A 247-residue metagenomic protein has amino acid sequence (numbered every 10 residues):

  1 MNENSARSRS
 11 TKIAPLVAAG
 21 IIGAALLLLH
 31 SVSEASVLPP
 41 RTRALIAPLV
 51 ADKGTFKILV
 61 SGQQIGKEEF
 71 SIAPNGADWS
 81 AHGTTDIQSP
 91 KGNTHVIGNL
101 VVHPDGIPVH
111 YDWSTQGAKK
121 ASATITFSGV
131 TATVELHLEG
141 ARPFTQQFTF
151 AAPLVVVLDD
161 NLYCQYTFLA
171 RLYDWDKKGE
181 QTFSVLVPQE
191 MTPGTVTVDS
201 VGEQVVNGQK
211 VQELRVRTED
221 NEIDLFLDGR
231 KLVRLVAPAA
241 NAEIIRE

Functional and structural regions predicted by a protein language model:
A6-A18: N-terminal Sec-pathway targeting helices
A18-L28: Bacterial N-terminal signal peptides
A35-A51, I65, A118-V211: Solvent-exposed helix/loop surface patches that form functional interfaces
P48-V60: A short, Trp-centered hydrophobic/proline-enriched beta-strand micro-motif
A51-D52, H95-V96, V198, E219-N221: Short, small/polar residue-rich loop motifs at catalytic or cofactor-binding pockets
L59-L138, R230-K231, L235: N-terminal mature ectodomain segment of secretory-pathway/periplasmic proteins
Q146-A152, A239-E247: Edge beta-strand at a domain terminus
V216-R217, E222-D228, L232-A240: Short, exposed beta-strand-loop hairpins at the edges of beta-sheets in extracellular/periplasmic proteins
